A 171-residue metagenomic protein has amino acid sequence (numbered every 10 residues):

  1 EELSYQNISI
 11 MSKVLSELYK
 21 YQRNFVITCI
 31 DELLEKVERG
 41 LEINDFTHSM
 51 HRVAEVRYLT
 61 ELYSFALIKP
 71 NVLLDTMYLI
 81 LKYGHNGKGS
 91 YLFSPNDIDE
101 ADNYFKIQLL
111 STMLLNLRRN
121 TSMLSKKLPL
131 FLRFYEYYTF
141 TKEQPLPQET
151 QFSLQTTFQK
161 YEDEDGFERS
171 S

Functional and structural regions predicted by a protein language model:
E1-S171: Alpha-helical interaction scaffolds
